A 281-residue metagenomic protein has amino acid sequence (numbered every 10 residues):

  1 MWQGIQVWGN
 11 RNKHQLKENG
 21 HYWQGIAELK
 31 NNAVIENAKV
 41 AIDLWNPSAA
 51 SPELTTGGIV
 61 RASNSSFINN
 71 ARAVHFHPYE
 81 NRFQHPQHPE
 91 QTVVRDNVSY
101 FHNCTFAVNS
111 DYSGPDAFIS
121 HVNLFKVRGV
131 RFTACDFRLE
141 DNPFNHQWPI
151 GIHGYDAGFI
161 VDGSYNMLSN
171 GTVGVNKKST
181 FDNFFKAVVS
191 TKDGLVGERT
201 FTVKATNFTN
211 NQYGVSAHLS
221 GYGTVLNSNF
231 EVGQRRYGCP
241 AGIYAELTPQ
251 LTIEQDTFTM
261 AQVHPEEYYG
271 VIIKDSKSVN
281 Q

Functional and structural regions predicted by a protein language model:
M1-W2, G20-K39, A62-V74, V94-F118 (+6 more regions): Beta-strand-rich solenoid/repeat architectures in extracellular/passenger domains of polysaccharide-targeting enzymes
R11, G25-A27, N32-A33, G58 (+8 more regions): Small-residue (G/S/T/A) turn/hinge positions that recur once per unit in extracellular repeat modules
N46, S51-E53, G57, A73-Y100 (+1 more regions): Extended alpha-helical scaffolding regions
L124, Y244-L247, I272-V279: Exposed, low-structure sequence patches enriched in small/polar residues
V161-G163: Extended assembly/interaction regions that build large supramolecular complexes
